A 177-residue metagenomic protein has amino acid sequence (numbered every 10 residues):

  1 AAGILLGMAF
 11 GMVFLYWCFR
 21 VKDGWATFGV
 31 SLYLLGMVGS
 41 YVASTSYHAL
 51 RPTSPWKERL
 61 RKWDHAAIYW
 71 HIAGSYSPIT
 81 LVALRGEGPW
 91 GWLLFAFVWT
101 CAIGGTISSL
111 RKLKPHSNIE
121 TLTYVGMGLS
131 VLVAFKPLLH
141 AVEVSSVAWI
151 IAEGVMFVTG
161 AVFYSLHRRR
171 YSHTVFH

Functional and structural regions predicted by a protein language model:
A1-F176: Multi-pass alpha-helical transmembrane bundles in non-GPCR membrane proteins that perform intramembrane catalysis
